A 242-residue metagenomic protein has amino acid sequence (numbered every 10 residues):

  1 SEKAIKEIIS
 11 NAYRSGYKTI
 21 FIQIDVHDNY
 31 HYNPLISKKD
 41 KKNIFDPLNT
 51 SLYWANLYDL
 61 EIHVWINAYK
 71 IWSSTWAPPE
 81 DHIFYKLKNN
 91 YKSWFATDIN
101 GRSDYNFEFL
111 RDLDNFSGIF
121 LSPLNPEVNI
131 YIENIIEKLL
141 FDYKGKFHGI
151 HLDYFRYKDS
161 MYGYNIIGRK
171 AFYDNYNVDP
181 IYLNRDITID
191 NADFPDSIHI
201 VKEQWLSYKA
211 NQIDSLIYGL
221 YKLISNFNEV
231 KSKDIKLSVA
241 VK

Functional and structural regions predicted by a protein language model:
S1, H63-D142: Active-site-adjacent "subsite" loops/lids of carbohydrate-active enzymes
S1, N33-F45, D114-E133, V201-D214: The substrate-binding groove and active-site-proximal loops of carbohydrate-active enzymes, especially glycoside
E2-R14, S37-Y58, Y131-N134, Q212-G219: Aromatic- and glycine-enriched glycan-recognition loops and surfaces that form the carbohydrate-binding subsites
K3-N29, D142-G149: Catalytic domains of carbohydrate-active enzymes, especially glycoside hydrolases
R14-I20, N56-H63, G145-G149, S232-L237: Loop/turn elements at helix/coil->beta-strand transitions in domains of secreted/extracellular proteins
I22-K42, Y157-Y164: Glycine-rich, proline-tolerant flexible connector loops at the mouths of alpha/beta enzymes
E61-S73, H151-K158, I200-K242: Aromatic-lined carbohydrate-recognition surfaces of secreted/lumenal glycan-active proteins
W72, P78, K144-V201: Active-site-proximal loop/short-helix segments that contain or immediately flank catalytic acid/base residue(s)
